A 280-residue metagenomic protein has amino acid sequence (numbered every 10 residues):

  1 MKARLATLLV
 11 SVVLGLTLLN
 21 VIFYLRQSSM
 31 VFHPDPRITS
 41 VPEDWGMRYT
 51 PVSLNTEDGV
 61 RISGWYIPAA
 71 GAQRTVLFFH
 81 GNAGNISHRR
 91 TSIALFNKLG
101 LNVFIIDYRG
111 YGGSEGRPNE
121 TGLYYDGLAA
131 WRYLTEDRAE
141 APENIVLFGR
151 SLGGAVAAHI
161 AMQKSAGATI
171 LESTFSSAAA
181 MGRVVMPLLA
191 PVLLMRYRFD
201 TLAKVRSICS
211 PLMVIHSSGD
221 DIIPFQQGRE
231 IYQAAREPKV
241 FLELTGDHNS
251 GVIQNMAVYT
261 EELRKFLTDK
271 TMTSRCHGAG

Functional and structural regions predicted by a protein language model:
L8-N55, C276: An N-terminal hydrophobic leader/cap segment in hydrolases
E57-D137, E143, A161: Membrane-embedded segments
S92, T201, S210, P224-Q233: Short alpha-helix in the alpha/beta-hydrolase fold that links the catalytic acid
A139-S151: Alpha/beta-hydrolase fold nucleophile elbow
S207-C209, V214-H216, D220: Short beta-strand/loop motif that positions the catalytic acidic residue of the alpha/beta-hydrolase fold
G219-I223, N249-S250: Acidic catalytic loop of the alpha/beta-hydrolase fold
R229-G251: Catalytic histidine neighborhood in serine/cysteine hydrolases with alpha/beta-hydrolase-type architecture
V252-F266: Post-His helix in hydrolase/transferase enzymes
